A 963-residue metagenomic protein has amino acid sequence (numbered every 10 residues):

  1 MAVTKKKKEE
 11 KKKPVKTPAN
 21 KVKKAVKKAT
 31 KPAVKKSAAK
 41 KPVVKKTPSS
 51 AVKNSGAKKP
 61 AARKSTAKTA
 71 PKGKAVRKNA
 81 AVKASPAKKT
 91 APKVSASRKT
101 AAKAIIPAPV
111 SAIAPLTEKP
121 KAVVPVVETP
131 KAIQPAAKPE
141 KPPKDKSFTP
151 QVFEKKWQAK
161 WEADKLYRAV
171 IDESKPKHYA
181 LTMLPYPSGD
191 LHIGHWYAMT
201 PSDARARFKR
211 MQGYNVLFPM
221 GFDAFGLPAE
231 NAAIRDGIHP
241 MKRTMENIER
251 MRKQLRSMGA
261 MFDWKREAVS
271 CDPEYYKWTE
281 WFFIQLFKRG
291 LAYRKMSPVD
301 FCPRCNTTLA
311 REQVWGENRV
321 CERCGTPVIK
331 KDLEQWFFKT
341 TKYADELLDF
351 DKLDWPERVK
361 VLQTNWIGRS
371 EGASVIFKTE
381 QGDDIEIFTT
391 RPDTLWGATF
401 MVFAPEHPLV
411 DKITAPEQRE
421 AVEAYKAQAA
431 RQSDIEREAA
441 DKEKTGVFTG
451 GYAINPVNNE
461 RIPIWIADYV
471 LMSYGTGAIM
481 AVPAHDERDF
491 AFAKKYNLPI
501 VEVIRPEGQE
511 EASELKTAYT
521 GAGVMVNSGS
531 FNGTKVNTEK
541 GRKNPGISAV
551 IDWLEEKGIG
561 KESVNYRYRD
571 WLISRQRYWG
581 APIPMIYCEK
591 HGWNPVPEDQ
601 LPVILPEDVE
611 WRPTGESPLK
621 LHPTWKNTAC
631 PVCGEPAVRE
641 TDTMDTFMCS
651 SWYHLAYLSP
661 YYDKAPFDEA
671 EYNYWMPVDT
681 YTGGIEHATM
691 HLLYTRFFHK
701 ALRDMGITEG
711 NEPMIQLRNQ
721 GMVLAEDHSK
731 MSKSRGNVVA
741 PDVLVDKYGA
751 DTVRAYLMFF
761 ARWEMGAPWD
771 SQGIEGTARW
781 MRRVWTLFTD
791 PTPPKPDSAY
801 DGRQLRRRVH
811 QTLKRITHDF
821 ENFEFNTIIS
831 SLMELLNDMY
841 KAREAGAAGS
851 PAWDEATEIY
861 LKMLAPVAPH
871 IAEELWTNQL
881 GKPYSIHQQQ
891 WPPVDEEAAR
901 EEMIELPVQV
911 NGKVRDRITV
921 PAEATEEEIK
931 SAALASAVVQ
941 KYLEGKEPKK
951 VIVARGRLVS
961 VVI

Functional and structural regions predicted by a protein language model:
E9-A102: Low-complexity, polybasic segments enriched for Lys interleaved with small residues
A136-P143, S147-K156, K160-D164, R235-P392 (+6 more regions): Residue patterns forming the tRNA-binding/recognition surfaces of aminoacyl-tRNA synthetases and related DALR
A137-L181, R210-P219, R243-R250, Y425-W465 (+1 more regions): Conserved oxyanion/phosphate-binding beta-strand-loop segments in alpha/beta enzyme cores
V170-P240, T244, E267-F282, C305 (+3 more regions): N-terminal catalytic cores of NTP/NDP-binding nucleotidyl/phosphoryl-transfer enzymes
S202, N215, H407-E507, A512-S513 (+2 more regions): Catalytic alpha/beta core of large soluble enzyme barrels
D223, K288-R289, Y293-C302, E562-H591 (+4 more regions): Helix-rich, typically C-terminal accessory recognition domains appended to large enzymatic cores
T340-S370, A404-V447, L601-A629, T857-Q888: Amphipathic alpha-helical
G451-V457, R461-Y474, T628-M765: Alpha-helical recognition segments enriched in aromatics with Gly/Pro capping that present substrate-recognition
